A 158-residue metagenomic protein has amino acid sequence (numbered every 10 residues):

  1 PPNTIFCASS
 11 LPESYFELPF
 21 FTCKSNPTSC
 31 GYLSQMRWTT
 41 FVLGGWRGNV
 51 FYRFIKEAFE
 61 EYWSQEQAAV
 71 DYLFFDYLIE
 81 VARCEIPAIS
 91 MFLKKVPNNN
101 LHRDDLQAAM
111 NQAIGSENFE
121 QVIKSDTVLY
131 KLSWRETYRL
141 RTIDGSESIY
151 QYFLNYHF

Functional and structural regions predicted by a protein language model:
P1: Active-site SXXK
T4-F158: Glycosyltransferase-associated regions of secretory-pathway enzymes, highlighting luminal stem/catalytic domains
